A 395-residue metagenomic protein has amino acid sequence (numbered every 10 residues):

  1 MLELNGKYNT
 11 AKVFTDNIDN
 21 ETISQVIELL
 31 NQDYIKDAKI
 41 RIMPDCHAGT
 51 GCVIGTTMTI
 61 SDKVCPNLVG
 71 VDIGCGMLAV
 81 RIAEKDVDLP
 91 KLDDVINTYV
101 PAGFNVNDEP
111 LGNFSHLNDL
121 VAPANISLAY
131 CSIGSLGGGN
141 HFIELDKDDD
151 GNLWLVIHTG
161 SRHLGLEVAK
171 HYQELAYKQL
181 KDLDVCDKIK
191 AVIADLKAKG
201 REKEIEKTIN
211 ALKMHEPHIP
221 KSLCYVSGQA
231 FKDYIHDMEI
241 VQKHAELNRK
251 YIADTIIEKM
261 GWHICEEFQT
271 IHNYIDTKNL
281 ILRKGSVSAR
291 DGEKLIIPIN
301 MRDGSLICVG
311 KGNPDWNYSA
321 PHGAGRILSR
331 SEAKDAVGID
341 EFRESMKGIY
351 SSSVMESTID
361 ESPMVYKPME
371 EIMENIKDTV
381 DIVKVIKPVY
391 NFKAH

Functional and structural regions predicted by a protein language model:
L2-E28, I35-I42, A48-I54, D62-P66 (+2 more regions): Domain-length cofactor-binding catalytic modules of enzymes
P44-D45, D72: Acidic active-site catalytic centers that drive phospho-/nucleotidyl reactions and related ester hydrolyses
T57-T59, A79-I82, C308-V309: Short beta-strand-to-turn element immediately C-terminal to the catalytic PLP-Schiff-base lysine in fold type I
P66-H116: A generic, well-ordered mixed alpha/beta core segment in the N-terminal half of proteins
